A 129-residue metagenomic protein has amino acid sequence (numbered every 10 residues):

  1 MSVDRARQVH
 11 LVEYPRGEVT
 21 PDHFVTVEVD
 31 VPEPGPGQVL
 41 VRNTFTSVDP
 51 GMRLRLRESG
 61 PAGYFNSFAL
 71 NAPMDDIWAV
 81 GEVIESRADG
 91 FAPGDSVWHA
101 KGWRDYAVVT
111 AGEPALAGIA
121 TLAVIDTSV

Functional and structural regions predicted by a protein language model:
S2, V29-W78: N-terminal glycine-rich beta->alpha transition that marks the start or flank of a dinucleotide-binding site
S2-V9: Short structural boundary motif marking the start of a folded domain
Q8, V29, G37-V48, G81-E85 (+1 more regions): A structural motif
H10, Y64-F65, A100: Transition segments tied to proteolytic processing and entry into folded domains
V12-G17, T46-V48: Short polar catalytic/cofactor-binding loops
V19-D30: Short glycine/threonine/proline-enriched tight-turn/helix- or strand-capping micro-motif at secondary-structure
D75-E82, A92-V129: NAD(P)H dinucleotide-binding glycine-rich loop of Rossmann-like/cofactor-binding domains, especially the beta1-alpha1
